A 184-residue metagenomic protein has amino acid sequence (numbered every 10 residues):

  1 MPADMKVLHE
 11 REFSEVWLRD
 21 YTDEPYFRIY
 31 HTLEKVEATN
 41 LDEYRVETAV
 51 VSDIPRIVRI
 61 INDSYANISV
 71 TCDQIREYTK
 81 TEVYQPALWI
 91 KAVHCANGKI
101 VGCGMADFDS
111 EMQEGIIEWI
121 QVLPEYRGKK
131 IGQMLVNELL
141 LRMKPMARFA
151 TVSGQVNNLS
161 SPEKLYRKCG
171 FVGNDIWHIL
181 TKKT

Functional and structural regions predicted by a protein language model:
M1-D42, H178-K182: Acyl-donor-binding surface of acyltransferase catalytic domains
M1-V7, M143-Q155: Conserved GNAT acetyl-CoA-binding A-motif
Y44-R59: A short beta-loop-alpha structural element at the N-terminal edge of CoA-dependent acyl/N-acetyltransferase catalytic
A49, I120-V122, Q155-V156: Hydrophobic adenine-recognition pocket in adenosine-nucleotide-binding enzymes
N67-V122: A conserved beta-strand-loop-helix scaffold within acyl/acetyltransferase catalytic domains
V122, G128-K144, E163-K168: Conserved acetyl-CoA-binding loop-helix of GNAT-fold acetyltransferases
V136, N158-P162, T181-K183: Short glycine/proline-centered loop/turn elements that form peptide/ligand docking sites
